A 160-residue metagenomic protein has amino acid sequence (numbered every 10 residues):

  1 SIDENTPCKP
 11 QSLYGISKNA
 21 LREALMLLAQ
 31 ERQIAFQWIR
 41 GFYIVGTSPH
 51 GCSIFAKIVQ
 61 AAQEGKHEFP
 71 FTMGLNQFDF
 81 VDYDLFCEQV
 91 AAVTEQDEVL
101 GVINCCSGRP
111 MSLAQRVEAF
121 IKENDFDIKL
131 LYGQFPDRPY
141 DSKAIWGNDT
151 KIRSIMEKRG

Functional and structural regions predicted by a protein language model:
S1-S12, L27-R32: Active-site "gating" loop of Rossmann-like NAD(P)-dependent oxidoreductase/epimerase domains
Q11, R40-F42, C106: Active-site beta-alpha turn of Rossmann-fold NAD(P)-dependent dehydrogenases/reductases
L13, S17-A20: Active-site helix of classical SDR
L13, S48-G51, D141-K143: Short, solvent-exposed loop/turn segments at secondary-structure boundaries
E23-Q77, Y83-L85, A92, F120: NAD(P)-dependent short-chain dehydrogenase/reductase
E64-K66, P70-G74, F78-G160: C-terminal substrate-binding subdomain of Rossmann-fold SDR/epimerase-dehydratase oxidoreductases
